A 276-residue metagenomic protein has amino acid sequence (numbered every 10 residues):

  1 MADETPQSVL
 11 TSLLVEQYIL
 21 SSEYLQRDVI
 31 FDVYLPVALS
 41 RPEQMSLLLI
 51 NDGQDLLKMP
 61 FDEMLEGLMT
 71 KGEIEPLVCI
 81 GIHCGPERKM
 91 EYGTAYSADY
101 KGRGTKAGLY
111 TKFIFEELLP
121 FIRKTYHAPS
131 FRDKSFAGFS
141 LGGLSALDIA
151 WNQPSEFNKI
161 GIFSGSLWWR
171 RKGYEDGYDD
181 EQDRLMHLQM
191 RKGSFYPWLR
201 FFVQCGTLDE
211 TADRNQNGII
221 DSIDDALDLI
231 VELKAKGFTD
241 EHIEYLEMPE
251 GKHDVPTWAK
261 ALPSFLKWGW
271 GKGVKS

Functional and structural regions predicted by a protein language model:
M1-S276: Non-catalytic cap/lid and distal C-terminal segments of serine-dependent acyl enzymes
